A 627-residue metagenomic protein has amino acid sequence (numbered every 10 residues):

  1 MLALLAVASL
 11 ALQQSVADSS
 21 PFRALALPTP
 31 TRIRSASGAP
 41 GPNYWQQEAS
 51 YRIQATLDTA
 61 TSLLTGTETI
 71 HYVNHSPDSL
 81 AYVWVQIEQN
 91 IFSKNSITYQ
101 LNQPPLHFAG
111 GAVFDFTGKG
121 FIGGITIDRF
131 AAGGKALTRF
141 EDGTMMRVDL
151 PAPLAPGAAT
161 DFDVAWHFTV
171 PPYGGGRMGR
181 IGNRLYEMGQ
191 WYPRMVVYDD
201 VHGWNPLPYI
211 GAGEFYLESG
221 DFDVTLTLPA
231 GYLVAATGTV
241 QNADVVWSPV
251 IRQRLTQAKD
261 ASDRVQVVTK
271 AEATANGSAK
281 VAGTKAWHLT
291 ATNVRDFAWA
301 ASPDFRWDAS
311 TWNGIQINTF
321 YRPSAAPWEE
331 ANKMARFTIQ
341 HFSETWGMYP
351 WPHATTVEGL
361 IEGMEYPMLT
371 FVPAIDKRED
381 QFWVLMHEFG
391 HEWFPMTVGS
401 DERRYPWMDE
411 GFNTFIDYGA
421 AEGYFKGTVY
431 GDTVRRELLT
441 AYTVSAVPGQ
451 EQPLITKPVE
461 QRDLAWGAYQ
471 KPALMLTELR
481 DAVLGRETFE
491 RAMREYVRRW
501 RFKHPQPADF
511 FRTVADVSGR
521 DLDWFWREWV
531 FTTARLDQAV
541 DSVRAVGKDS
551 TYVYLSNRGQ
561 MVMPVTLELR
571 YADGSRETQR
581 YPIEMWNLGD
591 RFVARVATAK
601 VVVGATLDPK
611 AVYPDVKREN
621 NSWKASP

Functional and structural regions predicted by a protein language model:
V16, F22-A36, E48-A49, I87 (+2 more regions): Hydrophobic alpha-helical and helix-loop surface patches within well-folded domains that function as non-catalytic
V16-Q86: Early extracytoplasmic/domain-onset interaction patches
L63, V73, S79, F108-R184 (+4 more regions): A surface-exposed beta-strand-loop module
E68-I70, N74, V85-Q89, A158-P172 (+3 more regions): Short, hydrophobic/aromatic-enriched beta-strand segments in well-ordered soluble domains
L80-K135, M188-G189, P229-Y232, E568-R580 (+1 more regions): Solvent-exposed beta-hairpin/edge-strand motifs
N95-G110, H167-F222, N242-A243, A611-P627: Glycine/proline-rich low-complexity spacer/linker segments in large multi-domain proteins
V196-W204, I210-M386, E410, F415: Hydrophobic helix-coil surface modules that form long, contiguous segments used for peptide/substrate interaction
A235-A236, S248, L536-A539, V543-P609: Beta-strand-rich binding/interaction modules
